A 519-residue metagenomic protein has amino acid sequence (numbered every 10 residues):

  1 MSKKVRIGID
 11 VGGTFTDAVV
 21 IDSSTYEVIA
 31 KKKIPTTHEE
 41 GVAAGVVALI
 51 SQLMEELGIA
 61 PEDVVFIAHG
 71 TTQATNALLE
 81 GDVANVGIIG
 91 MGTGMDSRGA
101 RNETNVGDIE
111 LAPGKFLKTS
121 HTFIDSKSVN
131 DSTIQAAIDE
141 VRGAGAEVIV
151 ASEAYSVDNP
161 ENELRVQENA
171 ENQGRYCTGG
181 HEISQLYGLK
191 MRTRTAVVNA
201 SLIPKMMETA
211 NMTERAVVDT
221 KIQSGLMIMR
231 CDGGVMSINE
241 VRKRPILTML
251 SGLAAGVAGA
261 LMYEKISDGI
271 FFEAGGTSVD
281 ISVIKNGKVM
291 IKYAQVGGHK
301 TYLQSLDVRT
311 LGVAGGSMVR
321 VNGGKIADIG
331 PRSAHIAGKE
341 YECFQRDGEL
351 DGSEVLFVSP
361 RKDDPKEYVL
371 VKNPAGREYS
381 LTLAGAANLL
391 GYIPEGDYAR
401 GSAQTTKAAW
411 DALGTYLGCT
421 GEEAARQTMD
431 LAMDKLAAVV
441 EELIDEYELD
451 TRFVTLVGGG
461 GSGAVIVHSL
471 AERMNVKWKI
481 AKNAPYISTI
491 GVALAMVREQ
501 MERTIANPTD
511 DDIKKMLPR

Functional and structural regions predicted by a protein language model:
S2-R519: N-terminally biased helix-coil "hinge/interface" segments that flank
